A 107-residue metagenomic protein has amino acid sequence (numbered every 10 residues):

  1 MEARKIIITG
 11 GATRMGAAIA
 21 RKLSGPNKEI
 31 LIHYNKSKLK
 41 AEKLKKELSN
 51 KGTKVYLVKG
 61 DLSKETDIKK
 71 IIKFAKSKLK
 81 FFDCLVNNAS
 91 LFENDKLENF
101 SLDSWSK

Functional and structural regions predicted by a protein language model:
K5, A12-R14: Conserved glycine-rich cofactor-binding loop
I7, V86: N-terminal Rossmann-like NAD(P) cofactor-binding module of classical short-chain dehydrogenase/reductase
A17-R21: Residues forming the Rossmann-fold NAD(P)(H) cofactor-binding site
N27-K43: Conserved glycine-rich Rossmann-like NAD(P)H-binding loop of the short-chain dehydrogenase/reductase
K38-L39, K59-I71, L102: The beta1-alpha1 cofactor-binding region of Rossmann-like NAD(H)/NADP(H)-dependent oxidoreductases
D83-C84, S106: Conserved catalytic-site loops of classical short-chain dehydrogenases/reductases
N88-E93: Conserved NAD(P)H cofactor-binding loop of Rossmann-fold oxidoreductase domains
K96-L97, S104-S106: Substrate-binding pocket helix/loop in short-chain dehydrogenase/reductase
